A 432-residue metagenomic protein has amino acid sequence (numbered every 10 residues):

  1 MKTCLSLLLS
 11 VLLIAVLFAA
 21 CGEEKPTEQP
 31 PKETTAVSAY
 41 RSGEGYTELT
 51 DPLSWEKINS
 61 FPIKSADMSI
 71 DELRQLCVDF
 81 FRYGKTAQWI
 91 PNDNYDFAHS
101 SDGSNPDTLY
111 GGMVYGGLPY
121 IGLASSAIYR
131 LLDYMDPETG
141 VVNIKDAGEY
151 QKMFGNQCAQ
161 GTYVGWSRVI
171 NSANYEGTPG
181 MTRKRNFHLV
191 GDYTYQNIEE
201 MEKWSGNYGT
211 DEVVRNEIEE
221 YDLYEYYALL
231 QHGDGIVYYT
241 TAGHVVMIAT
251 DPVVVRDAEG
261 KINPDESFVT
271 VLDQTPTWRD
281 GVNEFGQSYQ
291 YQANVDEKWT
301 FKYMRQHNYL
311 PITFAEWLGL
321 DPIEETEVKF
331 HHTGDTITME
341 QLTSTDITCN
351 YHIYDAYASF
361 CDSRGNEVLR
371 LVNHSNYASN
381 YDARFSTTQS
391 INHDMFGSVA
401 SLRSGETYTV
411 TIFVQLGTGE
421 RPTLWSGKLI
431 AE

Functional and structural regions predicted by a protein language model:
L17-A20: C-terminal motif of bacterial Sec signal peptides marking the signal peptidase cleavage site
G22-E24: Bacterial signal peptide processing site
A36-N171: N-terminal capping segments
A173-W278: ...with weaker cross-activation on analogous glycine-rich loops/strands in unrelated enzymes
K261-G334: Low-complexity, Gly/Ser/Thr/Pro-rich intrinsically disordered linker/tail segments
N366-T387: Solvent-exposed serine/threonine-rich low-complexity stretches and specific carbohydrate-binding patches
M395-T407: Surface-exposed, short loops/turns at beta-strand junctions within beta-sandwich domains
G419-E432: Short beta-strand elements
